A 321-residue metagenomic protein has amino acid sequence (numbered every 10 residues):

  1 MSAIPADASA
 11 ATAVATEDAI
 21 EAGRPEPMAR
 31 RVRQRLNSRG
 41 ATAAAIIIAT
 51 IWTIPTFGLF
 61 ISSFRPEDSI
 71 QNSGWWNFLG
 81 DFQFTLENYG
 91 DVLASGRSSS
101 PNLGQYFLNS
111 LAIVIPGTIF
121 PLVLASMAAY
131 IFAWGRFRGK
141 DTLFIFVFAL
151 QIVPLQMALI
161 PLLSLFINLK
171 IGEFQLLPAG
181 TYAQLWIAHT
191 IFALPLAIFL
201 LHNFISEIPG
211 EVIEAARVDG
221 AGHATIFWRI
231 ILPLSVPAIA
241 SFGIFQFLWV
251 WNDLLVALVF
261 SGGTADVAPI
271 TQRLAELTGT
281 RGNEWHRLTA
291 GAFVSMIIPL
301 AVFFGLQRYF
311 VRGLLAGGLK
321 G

Functional and structural regions predicted by a protein language model:
M1-I46, R281-W285, Q307-G321: Transmembrane alpha-helical segments of polytopic membrane transport and secretion proteins
A41-G321: A structural signal for multi-pass alpha-helical bundles of membrane permease subunits that mediate small-molecule
